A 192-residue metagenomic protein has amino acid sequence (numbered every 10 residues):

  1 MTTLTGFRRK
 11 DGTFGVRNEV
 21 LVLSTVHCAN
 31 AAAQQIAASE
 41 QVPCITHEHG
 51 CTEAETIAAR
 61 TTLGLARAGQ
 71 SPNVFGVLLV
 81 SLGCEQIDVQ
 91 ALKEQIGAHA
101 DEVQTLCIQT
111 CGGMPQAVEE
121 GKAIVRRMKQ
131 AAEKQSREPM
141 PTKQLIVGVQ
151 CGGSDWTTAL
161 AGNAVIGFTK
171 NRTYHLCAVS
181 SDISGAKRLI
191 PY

Functional and structural regions predicted by a protein language model:
M1-Y192: Metallocofactor- and cofactor-centric catalytic cores in central/energy metabolism, strongly enriched
